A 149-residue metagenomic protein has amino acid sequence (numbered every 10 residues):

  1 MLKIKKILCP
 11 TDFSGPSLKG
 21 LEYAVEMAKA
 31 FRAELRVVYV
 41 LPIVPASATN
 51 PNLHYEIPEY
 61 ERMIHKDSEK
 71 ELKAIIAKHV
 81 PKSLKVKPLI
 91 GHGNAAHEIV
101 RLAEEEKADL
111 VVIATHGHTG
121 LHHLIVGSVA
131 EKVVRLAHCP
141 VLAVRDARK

Functional and structural regions predicted by a protein language model:
M1-L2, A30, I76-V111, R148-K149: Structural beta-alpha unit
L2-H54, K149: Small/aliphatic-rich secondary-structure junction motif
K3, R101-K149: Gly/Ser-rich helix-loop-strand patches that form or flank binding pockets for ribonucleotide-derived cofactors
V38, K87-G91, L142: General small-molecule cofactor/ligand-binding pocket signal
V44-P45, E98, G120: Generic structural signal for helix capping and beta-alpha/helix-loop junctions
Y55-K70: A short acidic, glycine-rich active-site loop that binds or catalyzes chemistry on phosphate/adenosine moieties
D67, I90-N94, H116: Short beta->alpha linker loops
